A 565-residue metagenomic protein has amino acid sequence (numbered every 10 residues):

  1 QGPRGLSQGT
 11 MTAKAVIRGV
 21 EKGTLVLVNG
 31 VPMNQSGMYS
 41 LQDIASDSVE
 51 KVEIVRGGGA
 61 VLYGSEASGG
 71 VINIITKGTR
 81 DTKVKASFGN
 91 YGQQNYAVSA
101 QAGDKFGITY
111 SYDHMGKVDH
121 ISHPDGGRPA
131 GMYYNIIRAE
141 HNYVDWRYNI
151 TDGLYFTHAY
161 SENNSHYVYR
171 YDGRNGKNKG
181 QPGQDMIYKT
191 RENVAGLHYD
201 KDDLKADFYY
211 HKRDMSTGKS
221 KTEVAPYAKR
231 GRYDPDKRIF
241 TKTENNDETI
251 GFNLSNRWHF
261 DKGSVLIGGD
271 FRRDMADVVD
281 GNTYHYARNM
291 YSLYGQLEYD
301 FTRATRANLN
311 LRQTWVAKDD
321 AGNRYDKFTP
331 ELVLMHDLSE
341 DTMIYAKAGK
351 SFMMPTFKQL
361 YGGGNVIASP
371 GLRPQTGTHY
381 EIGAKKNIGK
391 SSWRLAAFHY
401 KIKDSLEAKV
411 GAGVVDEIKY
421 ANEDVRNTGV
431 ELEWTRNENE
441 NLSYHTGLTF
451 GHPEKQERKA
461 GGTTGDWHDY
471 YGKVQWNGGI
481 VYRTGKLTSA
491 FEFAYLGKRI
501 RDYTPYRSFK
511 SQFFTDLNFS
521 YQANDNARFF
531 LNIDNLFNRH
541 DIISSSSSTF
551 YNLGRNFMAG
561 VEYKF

Functional and structural regions predicted by a protein language model:
Q1-V31, E50: Extracytoplasmic beta-strand/coil segments of soluble accessory domains associated with Gram-negative outer-membrane
K14-V16, V31-R56, I74: Short acidic/polar hinge/loop motifs at secondary-structure boundaries that mediate gating or recognition
S46-K83: A beta-strand signature from Gram-negative outer-membrane beta-barrel systems, especially the internal plug domain
G78, G89, Q181-D202, N245 (+7 more regions): Outer-membrane beta-barrel signature, preferentially recognizing the C-terminal barrel domain of Gram-negative
D81, S99-Y188: Periplasmic-side early beta-strands and strand-to-turn transitions of outer-membrane beta-barrels
T151, K262-L266, D270, Y284-I402 (+6 more regions): Structural signature of Gram-negative outer-membrane beta-barrels, strongest in the C-terminal barrel of TonB-dependent
D300-A307, H399-K401, Y420-Y503, Q522-R528: Gram-negative outer-membrane beta-barrel transporters
K498-D502, S520-F565: C-terminal beta-signal and adjacent terminal beta-strands/loops of Gram-negative outer-membrane beta-barrel proteins
